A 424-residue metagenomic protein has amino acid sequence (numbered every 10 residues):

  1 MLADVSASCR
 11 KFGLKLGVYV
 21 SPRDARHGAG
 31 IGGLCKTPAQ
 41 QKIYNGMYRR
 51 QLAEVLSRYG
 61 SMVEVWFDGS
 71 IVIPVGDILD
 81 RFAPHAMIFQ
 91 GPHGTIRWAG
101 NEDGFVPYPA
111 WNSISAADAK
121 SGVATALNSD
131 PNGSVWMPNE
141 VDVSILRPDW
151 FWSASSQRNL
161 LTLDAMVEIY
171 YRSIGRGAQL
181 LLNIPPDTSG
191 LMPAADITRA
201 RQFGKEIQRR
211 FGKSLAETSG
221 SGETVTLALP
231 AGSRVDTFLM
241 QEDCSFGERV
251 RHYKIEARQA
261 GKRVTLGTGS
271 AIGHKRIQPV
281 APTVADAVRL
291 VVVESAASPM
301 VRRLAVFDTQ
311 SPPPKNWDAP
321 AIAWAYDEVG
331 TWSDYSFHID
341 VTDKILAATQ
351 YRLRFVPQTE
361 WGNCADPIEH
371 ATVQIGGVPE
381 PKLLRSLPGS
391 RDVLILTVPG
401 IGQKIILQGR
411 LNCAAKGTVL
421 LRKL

Functional and structural regions predicted by a protein language model:
M1-A260, T265-P282, V291-K315: Mature catalytic domains of secreted/periplasmic carbohydrate-active enzymes
I197, K315-W324, L383-V398, G402-Q403 (+1 more regions): Activation corresponds to long, low-complexity, non-globular regions
L215-E223, G267-I272, A323-Y335, P381-R391 (+1 more regions): Extracellular beta-rich ligand/substrate-recognition surface
P230-T237, A285-A287, I345-R352, G400-I406: Extended extracellular/luminal ectodomain segments enriched in beta-structured repeat modules
E248-A260, G362-G377, V419-L424: Short, surface-exposed beta-strand/strand-loop-strand elements in extracellular ectodomains
G267-P299, W332-K344, W361, S390-V398: Beta-sandwich interaction modules
V291-A297, F355-W361, Q408-A414: Short beta-strand-plus-loop segments that form exposed binding edges in beta-rich domains
A296-T309, N363-P367, A414-L420: Edge beta-strands of jelly-roll/beta-sandwich modules across compartments, strongly enriched in secreted/luminal
